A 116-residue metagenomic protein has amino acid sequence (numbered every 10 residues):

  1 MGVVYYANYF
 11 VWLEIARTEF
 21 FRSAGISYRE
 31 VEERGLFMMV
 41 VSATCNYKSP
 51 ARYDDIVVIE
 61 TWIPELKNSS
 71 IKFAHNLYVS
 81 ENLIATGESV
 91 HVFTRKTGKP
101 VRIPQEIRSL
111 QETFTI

Functional and structural regions predicted by a protein language model:
M1-V40, K96-I116: Hot-dog-fold acyl-thioester-processing enzymes
F20-V58, W62-L66, S70-I71, T86 (+1 more regions): Hydrophobic beta-strand-centered segment that forms part of the acyl-chain substrate-binding groove
R52-I56, P64-I116: HotDog/MaoC-like acyl-thioester-processing domains
